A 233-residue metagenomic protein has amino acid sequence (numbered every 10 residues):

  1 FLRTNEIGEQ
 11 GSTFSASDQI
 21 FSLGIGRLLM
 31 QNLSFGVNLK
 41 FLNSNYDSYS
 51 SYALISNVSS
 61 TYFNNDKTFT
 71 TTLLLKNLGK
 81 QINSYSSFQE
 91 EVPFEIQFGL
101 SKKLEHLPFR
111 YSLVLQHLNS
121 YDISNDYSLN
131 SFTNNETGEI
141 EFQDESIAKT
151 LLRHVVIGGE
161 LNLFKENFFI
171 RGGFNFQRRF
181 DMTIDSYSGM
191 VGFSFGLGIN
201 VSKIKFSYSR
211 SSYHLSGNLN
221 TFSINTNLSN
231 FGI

Functional and structural regions predicted by a protein language model:
F1-I233: Subset of outer-membrane beta-barrel
